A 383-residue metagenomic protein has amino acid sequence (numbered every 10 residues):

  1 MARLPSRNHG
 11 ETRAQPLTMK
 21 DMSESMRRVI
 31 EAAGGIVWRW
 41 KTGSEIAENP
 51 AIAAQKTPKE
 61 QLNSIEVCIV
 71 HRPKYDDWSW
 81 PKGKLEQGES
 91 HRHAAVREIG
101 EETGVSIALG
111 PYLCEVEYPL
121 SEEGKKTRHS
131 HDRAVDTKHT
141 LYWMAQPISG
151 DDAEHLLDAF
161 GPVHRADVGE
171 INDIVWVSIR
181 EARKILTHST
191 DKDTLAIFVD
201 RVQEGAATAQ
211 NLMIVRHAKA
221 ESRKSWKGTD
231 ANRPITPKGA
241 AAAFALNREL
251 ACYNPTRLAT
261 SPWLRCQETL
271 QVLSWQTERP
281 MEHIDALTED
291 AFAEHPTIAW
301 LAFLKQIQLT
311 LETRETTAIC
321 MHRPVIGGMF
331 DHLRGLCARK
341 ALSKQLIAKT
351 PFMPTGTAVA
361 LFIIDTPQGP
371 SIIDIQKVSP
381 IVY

Functional and structural regions predicted by a protein language model:
A2-L4, D76-D77, D152-R216, S222: Nudix hydrolase/Nudix homology domain
T12-W80, M213-H217: N-terminal strand-loop-strand
I30-G34, K138-Y142, M353-A358: Short hydrophobic/aromatic beta-strand or adjacent loop that forms the aromatic wall/cage of a ligand/substrate-binding
A47, T57-A108, W226-R233: Conserved Nudix-box catalytic region and its N-terminal flanking loop in Nudix hydrolases and closely related
V70-Y75, G161-V168, I373-Y383: Short, solvent-exposed aromatic-acidic interface loops
G83, A207-H295, G327, C337-K340 (+1 more regions): Active-site-proximal alpha-helix that buttresses catalytic centers in soluble enzyme cores
L85-P111, V116-T187: Unchanged
E204, L304-P367: Active-site-adjacent alpha-helix immediately C-terminal to a catalytic or transition-state-stabilizing loop
